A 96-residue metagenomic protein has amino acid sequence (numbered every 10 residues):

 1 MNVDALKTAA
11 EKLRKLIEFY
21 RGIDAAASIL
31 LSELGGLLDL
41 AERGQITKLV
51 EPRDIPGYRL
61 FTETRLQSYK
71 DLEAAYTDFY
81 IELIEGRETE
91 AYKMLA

Functional and structural regions predicted by a protein language model:
M1-S28: Short terminal alpha-helical segments
A9, L30-E33, L72-A75: Amphipathic alpha-helical interface surfaces
R14-I17, R21, L38-Q45, R65 (+2 more regions): A structural signal for well-ordered alpha-helices, especially hydrophobic packing surfaces of coiled-coils
A25-G35, P52: Short, charged, amphipathic alpha-helical segments
D54-A96: Amphipathic alpha-helical binding modules
